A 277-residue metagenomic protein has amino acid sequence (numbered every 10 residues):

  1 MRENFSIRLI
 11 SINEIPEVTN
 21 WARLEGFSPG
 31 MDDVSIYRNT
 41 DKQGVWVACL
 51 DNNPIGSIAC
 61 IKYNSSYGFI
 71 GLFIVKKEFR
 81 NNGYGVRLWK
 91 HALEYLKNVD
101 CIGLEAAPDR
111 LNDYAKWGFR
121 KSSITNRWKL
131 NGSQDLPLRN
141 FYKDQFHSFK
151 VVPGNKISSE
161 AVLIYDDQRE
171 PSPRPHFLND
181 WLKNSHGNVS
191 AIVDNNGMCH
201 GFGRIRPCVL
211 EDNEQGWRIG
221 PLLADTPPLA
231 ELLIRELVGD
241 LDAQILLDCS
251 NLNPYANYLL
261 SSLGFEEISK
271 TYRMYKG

Functional and structural regions predicted by a protein language model:
M1-F5, G132: Eukaryotic N-terminal low-complexity, Ser/Thr- and Lys/Arg-rich leader segments that predominantly function as
I15-A59, R169-S190: Active-site rim helix/loop that mediates acceptor-substrate recognition in acyltransferases
P16, F119-Q215: Amide-forming acyltransferase catalytic core, primarily the GNAT-like/NAT-type and related acyltransferase folds
V47, N53-K62, G68-I74, M198-E211 (+1 more regions): Conserved beta-strand in the GNAT
C49-L50, V193-D194, Y275: Core beta-strand residues in small-molecule sensory/regulatory alpha/beta domains
V75, N81-E94, K116, D225-G239 (+1 more regions): Conserved acetyl-CoA-binding loop-helix of GNAT-fold acetyltransferases
A106, N112, W117-R139, P221-L223 (+1 more regions): Active-site/acyl-donor-binding loops of N-acyltransferases
V189, C199-G203, L210, E214-C249: Flexible loop/N-cap segments at domain edges
